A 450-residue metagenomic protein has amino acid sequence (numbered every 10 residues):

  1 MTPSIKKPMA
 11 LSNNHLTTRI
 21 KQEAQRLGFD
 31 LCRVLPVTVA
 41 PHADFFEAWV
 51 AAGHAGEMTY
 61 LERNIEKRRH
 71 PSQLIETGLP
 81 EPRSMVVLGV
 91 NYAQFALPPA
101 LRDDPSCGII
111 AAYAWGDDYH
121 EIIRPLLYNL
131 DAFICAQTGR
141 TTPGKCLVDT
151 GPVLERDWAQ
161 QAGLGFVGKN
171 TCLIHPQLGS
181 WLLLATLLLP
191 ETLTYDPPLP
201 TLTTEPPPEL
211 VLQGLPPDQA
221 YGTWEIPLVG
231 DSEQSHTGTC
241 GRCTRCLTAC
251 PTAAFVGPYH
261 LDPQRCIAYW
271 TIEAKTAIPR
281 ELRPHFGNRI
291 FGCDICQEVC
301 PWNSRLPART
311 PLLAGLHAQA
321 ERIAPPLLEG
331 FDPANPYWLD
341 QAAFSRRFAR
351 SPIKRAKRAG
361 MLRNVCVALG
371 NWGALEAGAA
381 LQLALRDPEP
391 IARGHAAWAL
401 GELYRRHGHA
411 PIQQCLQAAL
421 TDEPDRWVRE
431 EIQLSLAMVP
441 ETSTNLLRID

Functional and structural regions predicted by a protein language model:
P3-P206, L210-V211, L228-T237, A418-P424 (+1 more regions): Auxiliary alpha/beta "docking" domains used to position bulky ligands
F29, R245-A268, K275, F286-L316 (+1 more regions): Iron-sulfur cluster-binding cysteine motifs and their immediate structural context in ferredoxin-like electron-transfer
L282-H317, E321-A324, A334, A343-M361 (+1 more regions): C-terminal amphipathic alpha-helical segment
Q341-R347, A374-L385, R406-T421, T442-D450: Amphipathic alpha-helical scaffolding segments comprising HEAT/armadillo-like alpha-solenoid repeats
R358, P388-P390, P424-D425: Short inter-helical turns and helix N-cap capping residues of alpha-solenoid HEAT/ARM repeat scaffolds
L369, G373, L400, Y404-G408 (+2 more regions): Alpha-solenoid repeat junctions
